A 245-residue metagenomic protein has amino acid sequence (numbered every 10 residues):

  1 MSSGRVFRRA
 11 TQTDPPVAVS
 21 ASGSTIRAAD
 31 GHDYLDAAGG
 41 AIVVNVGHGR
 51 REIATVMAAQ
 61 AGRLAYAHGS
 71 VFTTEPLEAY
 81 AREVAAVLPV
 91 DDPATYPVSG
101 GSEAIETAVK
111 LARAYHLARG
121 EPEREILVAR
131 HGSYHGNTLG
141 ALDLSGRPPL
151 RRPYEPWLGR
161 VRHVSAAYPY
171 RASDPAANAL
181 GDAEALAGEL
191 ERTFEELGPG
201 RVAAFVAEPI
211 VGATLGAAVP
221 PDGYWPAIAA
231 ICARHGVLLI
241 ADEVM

Functional and structural regions predicted by a protein language model:
M1-P93: N-terminal glycine-rich, Lys/His-bearing helix-loop that initiates the first secondary-structure elements of many
H32, A204, V237-L239: Hydrophobic "anchor" residues on beta-strands that sit immediately upstream of conserved functional sites
L35-A38, S165, V206-V211: Short beta-strands and strand-loop turn motifs
V43-N45, Y170, G212-T214: Short, small-residue-enriched loops and turns at beta-alpha junctions that line or gate enzyme active sites
G69-E75, T95-E103, V244-M245: Active-site nucleophile and cofactor-binding loops and adjacent substrate-binding regions of central metabolic enzymes
R82-A204: PLP-dependent aspartate aminotransferase-fold enzymes
G200-G216: Short acidic, glycine-rich surface-loop motifs adjacent to enzyme active sites
A217-M245: Catalytic PLP-binding core of fold-type I/II PLP enzymes
